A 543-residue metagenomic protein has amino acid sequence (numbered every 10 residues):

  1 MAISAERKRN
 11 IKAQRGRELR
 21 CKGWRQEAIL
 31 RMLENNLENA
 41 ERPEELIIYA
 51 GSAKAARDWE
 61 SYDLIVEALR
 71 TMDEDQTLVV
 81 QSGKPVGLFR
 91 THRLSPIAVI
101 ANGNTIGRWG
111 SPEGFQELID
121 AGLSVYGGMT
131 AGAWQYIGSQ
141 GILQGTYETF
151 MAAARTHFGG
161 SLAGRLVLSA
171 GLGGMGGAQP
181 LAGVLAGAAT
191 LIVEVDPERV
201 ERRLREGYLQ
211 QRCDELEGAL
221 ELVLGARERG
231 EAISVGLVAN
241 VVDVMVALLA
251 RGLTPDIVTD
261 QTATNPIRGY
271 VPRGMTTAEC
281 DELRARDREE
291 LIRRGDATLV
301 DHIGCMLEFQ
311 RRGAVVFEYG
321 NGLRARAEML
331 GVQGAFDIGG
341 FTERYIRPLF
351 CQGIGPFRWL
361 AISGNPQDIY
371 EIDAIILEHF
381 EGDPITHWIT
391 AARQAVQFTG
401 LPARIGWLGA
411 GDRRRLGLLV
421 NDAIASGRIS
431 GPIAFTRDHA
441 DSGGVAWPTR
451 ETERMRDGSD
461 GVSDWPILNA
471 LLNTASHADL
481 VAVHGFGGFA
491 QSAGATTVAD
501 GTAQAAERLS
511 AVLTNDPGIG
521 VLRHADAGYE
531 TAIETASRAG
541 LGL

Functional and structural regions predicted by a protein language model:
M1-F158, A297, F350-A482, F489-L543: N-terminal ligand-binding/catalytic initiation module
E74-D75, L94-I97, L162-R165, A186-A189 (+8 more regions): Short coil/turn connectors at secondary-structure junctions
N104, F150, G174, P197 (+4 more regions): Short, flexible loop/turn elements at secondary-structure junctions
G128-W134, G138-E148, R155, A163-L166 (+6 more regions): Catalytic or ion-translocation cores adjacent to nucleophile or general acid/base/metal-coordination motifs in diverse
A170, V193, G236-V238, D260-Q261 (+3 more regions): Generic beta-strand/beta-sheet core signal
T190, Q210-R212, S234, V316 (+1 more regions): Conserved beta-strand scaffold positions in the cores of enzyme catalytic domains, especially in NTP/NDP-utilizing
R199-E201, R326, G443: Short, charged/polar "capping" segments at the starts of alpha-helices and the immediately preceding loops
E217-L416: Core active-site phosphate/anionic-ligand binding loop and the adjoining beta-turn-alpha structural block in enzyme
